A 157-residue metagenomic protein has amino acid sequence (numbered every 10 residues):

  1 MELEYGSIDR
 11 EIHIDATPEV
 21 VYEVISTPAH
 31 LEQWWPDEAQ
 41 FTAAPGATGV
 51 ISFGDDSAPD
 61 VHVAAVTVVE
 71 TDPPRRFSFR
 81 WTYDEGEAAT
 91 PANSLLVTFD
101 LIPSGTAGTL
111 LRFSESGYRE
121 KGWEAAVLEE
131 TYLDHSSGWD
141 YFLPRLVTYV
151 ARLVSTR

Functional and structural regions predicted by a protein language model:
M1-A44: Hydrophobic ligand-binding cavity/cleft-lining segments
M1-P18, V69, P91, I102-R112 (+1 more regions): Aromatic-glycine hotspot motif
A16, I51-G54, E130-D134: Alpha-helical scaffold segments that form or flank carboxylate-/histidine-based iron centers
V21-Y22, L31, G49-I51, V68 (+4 more regions): Hydrophobic pocket/interface hotspot
W34-W35, E85-A88, G122-W123: A short, acidic/glycine-rich surface segment
D37-S52, S57-V61: A solvent-exposed, acidic/Ser-Thr-rich amphipathic alpha-helical stretch
Q40-T42, P59-L110, S116: Hydrophobic-ligand binding "helix-grip"
G117-R157: A conserved amphipathic terminal alpha-helix motif
